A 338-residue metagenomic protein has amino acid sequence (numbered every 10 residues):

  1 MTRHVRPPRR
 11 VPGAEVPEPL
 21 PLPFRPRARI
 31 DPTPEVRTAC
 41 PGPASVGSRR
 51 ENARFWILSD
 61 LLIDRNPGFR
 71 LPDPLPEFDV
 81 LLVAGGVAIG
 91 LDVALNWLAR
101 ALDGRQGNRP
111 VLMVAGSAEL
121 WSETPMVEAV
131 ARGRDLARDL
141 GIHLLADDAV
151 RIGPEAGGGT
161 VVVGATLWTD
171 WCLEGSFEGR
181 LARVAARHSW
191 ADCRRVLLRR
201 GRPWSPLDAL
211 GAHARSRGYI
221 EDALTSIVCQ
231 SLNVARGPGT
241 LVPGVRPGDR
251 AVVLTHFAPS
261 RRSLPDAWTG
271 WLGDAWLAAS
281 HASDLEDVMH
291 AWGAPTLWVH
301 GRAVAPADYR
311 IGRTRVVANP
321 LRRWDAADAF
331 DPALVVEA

Functional and structural regions predicted by a protein language model:
T2-V114, L120-E128: N-terminal active-site segment of His-dependent metallophosphoesterases
P23-F24, R49, P265, G273-P295 (+1 more regions): Binuclear metal-dependent phosphoesterase catalytic core
G47-W56, V150-G164, R246-R250, R310-R315: Beta-strand-turn-beta hairpins that frame and shape the catalytic cleft of phosphate-ester-processing enzymes
A53, D79, R109, G158-G159 (+3 more regions): Short coil/turn segments at beta-strand junctions that form active-site/ligand-binding loops
I57-S59, L81-G86, L112-S117, H143-D148 (+3 more regions): Active-site neighborhood of phospho(di)ester-bond hydrolases with catalytic His/Asp-centered motifs
L62-F69, A88-V93, A118-E128, A149-E155 (+4 more regions): Active-site environment of divalent metal-dependent phosphoester hydrolases
P110-E155, G159-E178: A basic- and aromatic-enriched beta-loop-alpha substructure that forms the phosphate/nucleotide- and DNA/RNA-contacting
V163-V252, F257-W276: Active-site-proximal loop/helix segment associated with metal-binding centers of metalloenzymes
